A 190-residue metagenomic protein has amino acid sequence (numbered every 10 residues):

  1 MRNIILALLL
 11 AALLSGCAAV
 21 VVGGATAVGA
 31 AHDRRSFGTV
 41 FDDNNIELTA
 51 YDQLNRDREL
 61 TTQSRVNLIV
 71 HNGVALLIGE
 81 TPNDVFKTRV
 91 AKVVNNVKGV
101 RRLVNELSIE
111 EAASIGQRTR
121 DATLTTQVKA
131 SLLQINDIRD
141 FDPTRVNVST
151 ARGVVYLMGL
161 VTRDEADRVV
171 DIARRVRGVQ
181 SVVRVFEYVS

Functional and structural regions predicted by a protein language model:
R2, L8, A18-S190: N-terminal targeting leaders
L13-G16: C-terminal motif of bacterial Sec signal peptides marking the signal peptidase cleavage site
